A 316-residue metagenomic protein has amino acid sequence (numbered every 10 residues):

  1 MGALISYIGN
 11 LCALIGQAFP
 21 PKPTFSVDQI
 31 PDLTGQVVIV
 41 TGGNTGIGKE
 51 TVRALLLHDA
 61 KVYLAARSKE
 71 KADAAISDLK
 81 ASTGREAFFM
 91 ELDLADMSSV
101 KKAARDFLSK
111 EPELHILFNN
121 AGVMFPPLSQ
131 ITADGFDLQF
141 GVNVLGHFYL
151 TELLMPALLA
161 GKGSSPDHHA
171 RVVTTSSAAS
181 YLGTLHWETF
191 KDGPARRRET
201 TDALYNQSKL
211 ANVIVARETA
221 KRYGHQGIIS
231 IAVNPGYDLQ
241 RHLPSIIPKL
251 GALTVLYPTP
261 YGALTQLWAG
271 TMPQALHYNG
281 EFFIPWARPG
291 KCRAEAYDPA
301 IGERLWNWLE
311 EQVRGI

Functional and structural regions predicted by a protein language model:
G2-Q17, P23, Q274-I316: C-terminal tail/cap regions
A3-S6, A13, Q17-L239, I316: Rossmann-fold NAD(P)H-dependent dehydrogenase/reductase core
R67, A95, L256-L264, Y297: Residue-level signal for the nucleotide or nucleotide-sugar donor/cofactor binding architecture
K101-A104, T259-G270, P299-N307: Short, amphipathic alpha-helical "lid/cap" segments that border enzyme active or binding sites
T189-R198, L243-L250, W286-A287: Short glycine/proline- and charge-enriched loop/turn segments that cap or connect secondary-structure elements
E199-N206, L250-L256, C292-Y297: Active-site rim elements
K221-Y278: SDR active-site lid
